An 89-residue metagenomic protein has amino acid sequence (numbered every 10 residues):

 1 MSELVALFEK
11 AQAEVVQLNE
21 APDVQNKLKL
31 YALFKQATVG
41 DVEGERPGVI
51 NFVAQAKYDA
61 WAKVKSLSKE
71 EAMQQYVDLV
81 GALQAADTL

Functional and structural regions predicted by a protein language model:
S2-L89: A charge-rich, low-complexity, intrinsically flexible signal that marks solvent-exposed coils, linkers, repeats
